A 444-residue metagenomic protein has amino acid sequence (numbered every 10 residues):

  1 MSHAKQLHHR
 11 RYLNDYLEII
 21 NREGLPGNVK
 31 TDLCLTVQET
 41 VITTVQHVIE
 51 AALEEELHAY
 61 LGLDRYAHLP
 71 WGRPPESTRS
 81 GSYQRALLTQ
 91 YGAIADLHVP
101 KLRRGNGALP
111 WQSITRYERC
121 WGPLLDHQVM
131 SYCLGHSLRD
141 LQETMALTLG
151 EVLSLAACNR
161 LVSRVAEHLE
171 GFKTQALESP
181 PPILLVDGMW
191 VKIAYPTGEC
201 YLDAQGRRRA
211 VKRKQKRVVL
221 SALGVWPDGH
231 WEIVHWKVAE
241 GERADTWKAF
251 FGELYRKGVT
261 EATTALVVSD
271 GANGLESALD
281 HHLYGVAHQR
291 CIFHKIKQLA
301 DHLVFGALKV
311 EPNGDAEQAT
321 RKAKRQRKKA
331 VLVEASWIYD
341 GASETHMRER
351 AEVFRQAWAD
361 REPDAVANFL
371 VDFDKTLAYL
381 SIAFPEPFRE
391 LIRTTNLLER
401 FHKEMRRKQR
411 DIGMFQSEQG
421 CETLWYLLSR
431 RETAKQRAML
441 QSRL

Functional and structural regions predicted by a protein language model:
M1-D32, L63, W337-L444: Acidic/histidine-rich catalytic cores and adjacent linkers of DNA breakage/strand-transfer/modification proteins
S2, Y66, R73-P75, R79-S82 (+7 more regions): RNase H-like nuclease fold core
S2-I114: Short, conserved DNA-binding cores of transcription-related domains
A51, E55, E143, R160 (+2 more regions): DNA-binding alpha-helical recognition surfaces that contact promoter or target DNA
A52, D140, L153, A157: Residues in the helix-turn-helix
P123-G135: Short, amphipathic alpha-helical "recognition" segments used to contact nucleic acids or chromatin
R139-G150: DNA-recognition alpha helix
A265-N273, A278-V333: Conserved beta-strand -> loop -> alpha-helix junction used to position metal-binding or nucleic-acid-contacting
